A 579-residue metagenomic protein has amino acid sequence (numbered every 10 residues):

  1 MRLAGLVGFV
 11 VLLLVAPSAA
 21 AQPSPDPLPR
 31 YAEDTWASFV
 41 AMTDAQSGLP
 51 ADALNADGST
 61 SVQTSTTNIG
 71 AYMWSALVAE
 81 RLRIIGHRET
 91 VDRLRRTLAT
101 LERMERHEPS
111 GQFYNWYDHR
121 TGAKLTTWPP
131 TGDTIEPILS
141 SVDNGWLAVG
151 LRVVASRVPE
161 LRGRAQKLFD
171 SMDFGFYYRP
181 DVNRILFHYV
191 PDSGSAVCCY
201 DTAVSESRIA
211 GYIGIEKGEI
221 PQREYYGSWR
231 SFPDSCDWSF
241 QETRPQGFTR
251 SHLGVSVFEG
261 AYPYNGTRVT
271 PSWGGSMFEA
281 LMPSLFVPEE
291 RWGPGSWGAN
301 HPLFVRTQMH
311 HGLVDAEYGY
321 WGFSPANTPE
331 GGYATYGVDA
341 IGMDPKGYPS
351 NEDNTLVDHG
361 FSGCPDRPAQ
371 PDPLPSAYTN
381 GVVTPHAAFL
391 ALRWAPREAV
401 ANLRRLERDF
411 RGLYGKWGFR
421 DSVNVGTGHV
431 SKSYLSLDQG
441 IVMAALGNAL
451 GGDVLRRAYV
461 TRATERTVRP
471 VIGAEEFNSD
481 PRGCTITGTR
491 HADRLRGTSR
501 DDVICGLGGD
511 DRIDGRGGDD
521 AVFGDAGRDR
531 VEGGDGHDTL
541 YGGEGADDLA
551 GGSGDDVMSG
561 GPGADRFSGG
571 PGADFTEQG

Functional and structural regions predicted by a protein language model:
G5-A16: Bacterial N-terminal signal peptides
V15, A19-A21, F477-N478, D574-F575: Short, low-complexity export/processing leader segments characterized by acidic and small residues
A21-D480: Ser/Thr/Asn(+Pro)-rich, low-complexity disordered segments
A32-T35, N68-I69, R500, G509 (+1 more regions): Short N-terminal amphipathic alpha-helix/helix-capping patch enriched in small hydrophobics with frequent Ser/Thr
V442, P571-G572: Glycine-centered small-residue motifs that form tight turns and secondary-structure capping sites at repeat-unit
G483, T487-H491, R496-G497, G506-G508 (+8 more regions): Glycine-centered beta-turn/loop sites at beta-strand termini
